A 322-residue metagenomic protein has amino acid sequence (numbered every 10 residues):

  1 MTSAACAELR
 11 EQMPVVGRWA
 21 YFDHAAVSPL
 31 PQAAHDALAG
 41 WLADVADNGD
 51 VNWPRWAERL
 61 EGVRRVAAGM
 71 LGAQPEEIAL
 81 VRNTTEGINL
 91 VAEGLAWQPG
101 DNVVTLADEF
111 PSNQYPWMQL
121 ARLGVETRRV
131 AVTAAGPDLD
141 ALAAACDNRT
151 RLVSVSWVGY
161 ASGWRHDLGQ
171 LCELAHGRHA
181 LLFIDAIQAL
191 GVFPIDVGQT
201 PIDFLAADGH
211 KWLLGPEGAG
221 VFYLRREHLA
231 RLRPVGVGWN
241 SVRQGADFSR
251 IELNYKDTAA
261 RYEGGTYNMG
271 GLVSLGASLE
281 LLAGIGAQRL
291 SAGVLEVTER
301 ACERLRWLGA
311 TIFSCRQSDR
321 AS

Functional and structural regions predicted by a protein language model:
M1-S322: Pyridoxal 5′-phosphate
